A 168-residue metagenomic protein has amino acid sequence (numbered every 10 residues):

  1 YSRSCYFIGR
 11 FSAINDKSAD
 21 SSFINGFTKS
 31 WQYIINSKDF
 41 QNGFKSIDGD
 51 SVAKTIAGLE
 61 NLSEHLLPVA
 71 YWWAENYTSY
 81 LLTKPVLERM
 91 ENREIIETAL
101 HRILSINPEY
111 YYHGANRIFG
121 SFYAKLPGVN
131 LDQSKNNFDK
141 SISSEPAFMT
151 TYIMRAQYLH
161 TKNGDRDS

Functional and structural regions predicted by a protein language model:
Y1-I14, S37-I47, N61-K84, E109-K125 (+1 more regions): Amphipathic alpha-helical repeat scaffolds of TPR domains
R10-N25, Y80-N92, A124-Q133, N163-S168: Short coil/turn connectors between adjacent alpha-helices in alpha-solenoid helical repeat scaffolds
N15-I35, D39-N61: Hydrophobic/aromatic-rich structural module bridging two neighboring secondary-structure elements via a short loop
Y33, I103, K140-S141: Canonical positions in the second alpha-helix
V86-E88, K140-S143: Acidic, polar-rich low-complexity tracts and alpha-helical solenoid repeat scaffolds
T98-R102: Amphipathic alpha-helical interface segments
